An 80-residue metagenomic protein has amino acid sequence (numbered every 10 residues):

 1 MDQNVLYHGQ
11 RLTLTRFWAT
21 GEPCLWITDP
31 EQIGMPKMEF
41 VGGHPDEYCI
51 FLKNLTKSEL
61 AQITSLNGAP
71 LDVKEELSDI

Functional and structural regions predicted by a protein language model:
M1-N4: Short acidic, Pro/Gly- and aromatic-enriched capping/linker segments at domain boundaries
L6-G9: Short coil-to-beta-strand transition motifs
R11-L66: Acidic, low-complexity, intrinsically disordered interaction modules
I27-T28, D72-K74: Short, surface-exposed linear patches
Y48-C49, V73-E75: Generic detector of short, aliphatic-rich beta-strand segments that form the cores of beta-sheets in diverse domain
N67-L71: Short, flexible helical or helix-coil boundary motifs
L77-I80: Short acidic DE-rich linear segments
